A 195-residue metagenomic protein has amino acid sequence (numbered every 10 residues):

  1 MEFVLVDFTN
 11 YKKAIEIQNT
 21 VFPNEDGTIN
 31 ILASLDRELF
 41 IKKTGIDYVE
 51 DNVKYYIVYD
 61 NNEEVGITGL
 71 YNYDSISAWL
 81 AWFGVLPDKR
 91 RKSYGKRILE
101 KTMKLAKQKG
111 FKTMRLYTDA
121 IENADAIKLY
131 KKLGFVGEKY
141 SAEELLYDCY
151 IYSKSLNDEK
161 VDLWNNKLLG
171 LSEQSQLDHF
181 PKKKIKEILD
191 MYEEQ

Functional and structural regions predicted by a protein language model:
M1-E2: Extreme N-terminal starter segment of soluble prokaryotic enzymes
L5-A81, L86, L99-E100, L105 (+1 more regions): Acetyl-CoA-dependent GNAT
W79, G84, R115-Y117, I151: Conserved beta-strand segments that form the floor/walls of ligand-binding pockets within enzyme and binding domains
F83-R91, D119-A120: A short, internal acetyl-CoA/4′-phosphopantetheine-binding micro-motif in the GNAT/acyltransferase core
K96, I121-K139: Conserved active-site alpha-helix within GNAT-family acetyltransferase domains
A106-D119: Conserved GNAT acetyl-CoA-binding A-motif
L116-I127, E143-D148: Conserved beta-strand-loop-alpha-helix junction that forms the acyl-donor binding cleft
K132, S141-Q195: Terminal substrate-recognition subdomain of acyl/acetyltransferases
